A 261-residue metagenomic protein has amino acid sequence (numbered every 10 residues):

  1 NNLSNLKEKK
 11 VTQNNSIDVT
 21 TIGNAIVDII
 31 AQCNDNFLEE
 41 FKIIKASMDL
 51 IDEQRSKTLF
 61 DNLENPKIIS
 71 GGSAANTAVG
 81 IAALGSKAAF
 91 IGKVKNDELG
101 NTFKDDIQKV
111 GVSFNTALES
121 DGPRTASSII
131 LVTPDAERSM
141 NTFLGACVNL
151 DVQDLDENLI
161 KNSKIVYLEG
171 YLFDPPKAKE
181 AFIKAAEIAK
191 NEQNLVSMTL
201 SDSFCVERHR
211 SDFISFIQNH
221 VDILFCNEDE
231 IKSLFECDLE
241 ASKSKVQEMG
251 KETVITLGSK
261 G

Functional and structural regions predicted by a protein language model:
N2-I91, E98-T102, K109: Glycine-rich phosphate/adenosyl-contacting loop at the front of the ribokinase-like
N14, L159-K161, I217-Q218, Q247: A short, aliphatic-rich alpha-helical micro-motif
V27, L155, F173, I231-K232: A generic structural signal for short hydrophobic patches within well-formed alpha-helices
G85, G111, N191-Q193: Glycine-centered short loops/turns at secondary-structure junctions
K109-P123: A glycine-rich helix N-cap at a beta->alpha junction
N115-E119, I130-P176: Conserved phosphate-binding/catalytic loop of the ribokinase/pfkB sugar-kinase fold
C147-L155, A181-F182, E207-R208, D212: Active-site glycine-rich loop that binds ribose-phosphate moieties when present
I183, K190-L195, L200-G261: Conserved phosphate/ATP/ADP-binding segment of small-molecule kinases
